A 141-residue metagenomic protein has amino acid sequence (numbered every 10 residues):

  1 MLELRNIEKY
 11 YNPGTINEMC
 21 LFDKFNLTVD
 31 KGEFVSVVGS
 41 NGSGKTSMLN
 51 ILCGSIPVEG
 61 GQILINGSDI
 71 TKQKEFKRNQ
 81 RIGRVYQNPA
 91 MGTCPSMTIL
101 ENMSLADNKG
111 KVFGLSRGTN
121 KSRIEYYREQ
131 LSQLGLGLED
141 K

Functional and structural regions predicted by a protein language model:
M1-L4, Y10-K24, K74: A short, flexible loop at the N-terminus of ABC-type nucleotide-binding domains that lies
F25-S36: Pre-Walker A (P-loop) beta-loop-beta motif of ABC nucleotide-binding domains
V38-S40: The feature captures the beta-strand-to-loop junction immediately N-terminal to the Walker
C53: Helix-to-loop junction immediately C-terminal to a conserved catalytic motif
G61-D69, L131: Conserved ABC transporter NBD signature motif
D69-G83, M91, F113-S116, N120: ABC ATPase NBD coupling module
N88, S96-V112: Q-loop/switch helix immediately C-terminal to the Walker
G118-D140: Conserved ABC ATPase "signature" region
